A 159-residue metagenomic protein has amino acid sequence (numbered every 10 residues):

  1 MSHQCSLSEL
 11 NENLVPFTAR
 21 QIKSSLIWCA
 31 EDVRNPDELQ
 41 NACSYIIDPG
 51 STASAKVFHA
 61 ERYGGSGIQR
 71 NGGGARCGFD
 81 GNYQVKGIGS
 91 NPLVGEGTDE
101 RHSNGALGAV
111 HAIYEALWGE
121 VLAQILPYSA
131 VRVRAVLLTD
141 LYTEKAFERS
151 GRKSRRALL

Functional and structural regions predicted by a protein language model:
M1-R62, D99: Regulatory N- and C-terminal appendages and interdomain linkers associated with kinase/kinase-like NTP transferase
S44-L159: Conserved ATP-binding subdomain of kinase catalytic cores across diverse folds
